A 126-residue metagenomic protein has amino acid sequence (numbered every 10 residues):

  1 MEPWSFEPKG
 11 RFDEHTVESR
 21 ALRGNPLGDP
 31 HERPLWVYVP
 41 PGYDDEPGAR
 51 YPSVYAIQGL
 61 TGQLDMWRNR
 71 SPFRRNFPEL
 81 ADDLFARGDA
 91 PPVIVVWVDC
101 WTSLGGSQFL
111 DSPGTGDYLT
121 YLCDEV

Functional and structural regions predicted by a protein language model:
M1-E125: Non-catalytic cap/lid and distal C-terminal segments of serine-dependent acyl enzymes
